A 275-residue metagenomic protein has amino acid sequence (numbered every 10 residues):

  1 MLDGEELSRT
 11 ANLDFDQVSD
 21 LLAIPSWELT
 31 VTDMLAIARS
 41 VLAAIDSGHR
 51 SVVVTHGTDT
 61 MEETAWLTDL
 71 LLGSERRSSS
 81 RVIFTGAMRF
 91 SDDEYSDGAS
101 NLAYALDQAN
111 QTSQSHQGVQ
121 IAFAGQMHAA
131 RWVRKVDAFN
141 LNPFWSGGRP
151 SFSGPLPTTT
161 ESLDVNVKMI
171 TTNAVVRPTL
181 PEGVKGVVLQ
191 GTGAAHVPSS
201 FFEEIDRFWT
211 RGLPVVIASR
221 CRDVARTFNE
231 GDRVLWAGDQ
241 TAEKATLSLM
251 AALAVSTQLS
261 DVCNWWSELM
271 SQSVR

Functional and structural regions predicted by a protein language model:
M1-R275: Active-site histidine-anchored catalytic micro-motif
